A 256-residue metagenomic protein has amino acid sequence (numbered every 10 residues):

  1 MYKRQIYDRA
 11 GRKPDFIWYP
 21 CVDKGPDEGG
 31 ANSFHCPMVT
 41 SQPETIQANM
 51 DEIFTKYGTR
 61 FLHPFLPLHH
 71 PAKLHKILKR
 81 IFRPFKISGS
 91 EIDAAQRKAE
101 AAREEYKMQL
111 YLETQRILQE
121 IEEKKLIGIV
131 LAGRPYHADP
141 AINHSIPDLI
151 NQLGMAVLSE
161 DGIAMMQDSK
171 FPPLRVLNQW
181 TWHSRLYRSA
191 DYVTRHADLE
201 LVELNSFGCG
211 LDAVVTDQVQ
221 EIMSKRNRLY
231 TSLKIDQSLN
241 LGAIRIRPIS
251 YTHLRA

Functional and structural regions predicted by a protein language model:
M1-Q5, T252-A256: Conserved small/polar residues in nucleotide/adenosyl-binding loops
K3-G11, A164-L211: Glycine-rich, anion-gripping cofactor-binding loops and their flanking helix/strand elements in enzyme active sites
R9-K13, I117-I127, V193-A197: Glycine-rich phosphate/diphosphate-binding loops that line cofactor/substrate pockets in enzymes
P20-K24, G29-F85, T194, E203-R255: Peripheral docking tails and interdomain loops at the edges of cofactor- or intermediate-handling domains
G30-S33, A95-K107, G162-S184, L239-L241: Acidic/glycine-enriched edge-of-secondary-structure segments
F65-M166: A charged, amphipathic alpha-helical module
A138-S145, F171-W180, V215-D217: Short glycine/threonine-rich loop-to-helix capping motif typified by GTGT followed within a few residues by an Asp-Pro
